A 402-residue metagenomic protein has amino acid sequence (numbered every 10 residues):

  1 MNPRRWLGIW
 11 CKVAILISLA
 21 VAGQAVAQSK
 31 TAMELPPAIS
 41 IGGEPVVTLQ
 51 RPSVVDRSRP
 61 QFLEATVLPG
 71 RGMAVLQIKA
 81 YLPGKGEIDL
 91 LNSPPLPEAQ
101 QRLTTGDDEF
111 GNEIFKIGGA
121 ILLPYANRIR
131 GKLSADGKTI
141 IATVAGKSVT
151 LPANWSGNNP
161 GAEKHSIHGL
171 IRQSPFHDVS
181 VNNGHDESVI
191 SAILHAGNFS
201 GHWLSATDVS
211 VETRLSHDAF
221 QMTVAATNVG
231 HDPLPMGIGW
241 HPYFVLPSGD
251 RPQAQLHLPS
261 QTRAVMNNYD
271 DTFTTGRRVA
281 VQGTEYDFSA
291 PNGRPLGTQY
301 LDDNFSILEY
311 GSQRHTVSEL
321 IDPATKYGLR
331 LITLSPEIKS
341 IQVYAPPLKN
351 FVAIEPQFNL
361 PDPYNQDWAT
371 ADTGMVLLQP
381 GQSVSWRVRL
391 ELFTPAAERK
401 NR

Functional and structural regions predicted by a protein language model:
M1-G8: N-terminal secretory signal peptides that target proteins for export/translocation
P3, V13, G293, N401-R402: N-terminal cationic leader/targeting segments used for protein routing and processing
G8-I9, Y327: Secreted/extracellular small peptides and ectodomain modules produced from precursors
W10-A22: Bacterial N-terminal signal peptides
Q24-V26: Sec/Tat signal peptide C-region and signal peptidase I cleavage site
Q28-Q221, V229-P235, G239-N401: Surface-exposed acidic/polar loop and edge beta-strand patches at domain peripheries
